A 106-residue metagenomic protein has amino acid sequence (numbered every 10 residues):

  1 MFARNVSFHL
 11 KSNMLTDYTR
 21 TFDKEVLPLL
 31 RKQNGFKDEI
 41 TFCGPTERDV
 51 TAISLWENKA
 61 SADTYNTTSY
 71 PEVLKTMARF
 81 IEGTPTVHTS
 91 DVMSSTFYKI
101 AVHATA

Functional and structural regions predicted by a protein language model:
M1-F2, H9-K11, I40-D49, K75-A106: Glycine-rich beta-strand-turn "strand-cap" elements at beta-sheet edges
M1-F2, S12, N34, K59: Short, flexible segments with low predicted structural confidence
S7, P28, T51: Generic anion/oxyanion-binding catalytic loop in active/binding sites
S7-S12, S54-E57: Short beta-strand-to-loop capping motifs
H9-F22: Short, surface-exposed ligand-recognition loops at beta-strand->loop->(often short) alpha-helix junctions that present
L15-D17, S61-D63, T96: Intrinsically disordered, low-complexity acidic/polar segments
K24-K37, L55-T89: An amphipathic, aromatic/His-enriched active-site/gating alpha helix that lines ligand/cofactor pockets
